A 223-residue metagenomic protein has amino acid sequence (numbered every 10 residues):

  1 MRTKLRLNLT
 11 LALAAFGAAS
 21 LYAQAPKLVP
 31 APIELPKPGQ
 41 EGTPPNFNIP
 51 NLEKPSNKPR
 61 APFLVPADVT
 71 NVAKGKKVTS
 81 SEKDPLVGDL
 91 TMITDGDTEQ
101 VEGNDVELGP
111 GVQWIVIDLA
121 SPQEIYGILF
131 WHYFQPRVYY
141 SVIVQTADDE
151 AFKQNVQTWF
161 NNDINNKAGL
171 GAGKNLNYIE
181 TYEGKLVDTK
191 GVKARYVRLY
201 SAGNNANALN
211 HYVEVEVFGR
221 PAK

Functional and structural regions predicted by a protein language model:
M1-T10: Bacterial N-terminal signal peptides that target proteins for export
T10-S20: Bacterial N-terminal signal peptides
Q24-G42, S81-K83, E107-Q113, F134-K223: Trp- and acidic/polar-enriched beta-sheet ligand-binding modules for extracellular glycan and matrix recognition
Q24-V69: N-terminal pre-domain segments of enzymes
A61-D97: Predominantly extracellular/luminal regions of secreted and cell-surface proteins, especially disulfide-bonded
V112, A120-G127, A194-R195: Extended extracellular/luminal ectodomain segments enriched in beta-structured repeat modules
D118-L119, T189: Hydrophobic residues in beta-strands and at strand termini
L119-S121, T146-A147: A short glycine/threonine-centered beta-strand motif
